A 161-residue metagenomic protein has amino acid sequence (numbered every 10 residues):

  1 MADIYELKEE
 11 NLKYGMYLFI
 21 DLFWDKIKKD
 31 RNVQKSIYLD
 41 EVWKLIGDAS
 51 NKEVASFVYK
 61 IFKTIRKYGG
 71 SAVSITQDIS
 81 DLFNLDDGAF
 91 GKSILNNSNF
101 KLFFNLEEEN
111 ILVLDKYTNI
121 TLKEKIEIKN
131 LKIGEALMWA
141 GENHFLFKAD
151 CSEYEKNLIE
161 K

Functional and structural regions predicted by a protein language model:
Y5-E127, E153: Conserved P-loop NTPase motor cores
K123-K161: Phosphate-binding and hydrolysis-coupling loops of NTP-dependent motor/remodeling domains
